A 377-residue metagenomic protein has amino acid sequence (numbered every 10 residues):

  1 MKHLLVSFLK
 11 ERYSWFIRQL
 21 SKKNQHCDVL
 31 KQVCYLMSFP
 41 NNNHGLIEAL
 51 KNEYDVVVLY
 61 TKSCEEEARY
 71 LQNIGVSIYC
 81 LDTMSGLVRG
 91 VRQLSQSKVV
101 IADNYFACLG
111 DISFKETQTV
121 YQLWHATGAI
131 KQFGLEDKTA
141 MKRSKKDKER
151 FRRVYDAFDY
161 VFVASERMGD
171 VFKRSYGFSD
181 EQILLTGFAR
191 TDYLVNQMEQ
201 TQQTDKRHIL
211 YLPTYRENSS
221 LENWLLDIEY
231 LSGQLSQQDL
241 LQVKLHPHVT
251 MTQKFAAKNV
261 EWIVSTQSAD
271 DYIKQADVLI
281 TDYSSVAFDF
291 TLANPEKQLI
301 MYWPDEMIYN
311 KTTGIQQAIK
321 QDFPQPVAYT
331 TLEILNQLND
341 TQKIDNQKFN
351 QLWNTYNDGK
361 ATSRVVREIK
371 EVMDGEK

Functional and structural regions predicted by a protein language model:
M1, L332-K377: C-terminal amphipathic helix plus adjacent low-complexity, charged tail appended to glycosyltransferase catalytic
M1-R89, V99: N-terminal pre-catalytic "stem/leader" segment of glycosyltransferase-like enzymes
H3-S21, I130-Q132, E136-N218, P247 (+1 more regions): A nucleotide-sugar donor-handling region in carbohydrate enzymes
N42-D55, R174-S175, I183-F255, A328 (+1 more regions): Conserved catalytic-core segment of nucleotide-activated headgroup transferases in glycan assembly
I74-S144: Extended catalytic core of nucleotide-activated donor transferases of GT-like folds
L81-L94, P247-F288: Donor nucleotide-activated moiety binding/catalytic core segment of transferases that use nucleotide-activated donors
V100-F106, D111-S113, Y121-W124, T266-T312: A donor-sugar binding/catalytic signature common to diverse glycosyltransferases and related nucleotide-sugar
S285-W353: Catalytic binding pocket for nucleotide-activated donors in carbohydrate/polymer assembly enzymes
